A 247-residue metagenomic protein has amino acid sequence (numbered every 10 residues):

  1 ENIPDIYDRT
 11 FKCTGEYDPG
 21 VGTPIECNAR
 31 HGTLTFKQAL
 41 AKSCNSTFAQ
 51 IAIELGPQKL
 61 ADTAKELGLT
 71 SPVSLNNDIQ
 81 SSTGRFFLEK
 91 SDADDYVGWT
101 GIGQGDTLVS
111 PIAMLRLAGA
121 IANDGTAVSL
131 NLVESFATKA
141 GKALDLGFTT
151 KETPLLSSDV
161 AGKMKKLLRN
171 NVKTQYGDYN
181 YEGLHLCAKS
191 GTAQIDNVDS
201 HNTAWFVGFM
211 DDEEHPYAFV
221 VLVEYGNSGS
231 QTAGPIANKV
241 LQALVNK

Functional and structural regions predicted by a protein language model:
E1-V221, Y225: Beta-lactam-recognizing serine transpeptidase/beta-lactamase-like catalytic domain environment
S110-R116, T232-K239: Short amphipathic alpha-helical face segments that pack within enzyme cores and frequently flank/anchor catalytic
K142-T150, I236-K247: Short, gly/Ser/Thr-rich active-site loops of penicillin-recognizing serine hydrolases
L156, Y225-I236: Short alpha-helix boundary/capping segments
